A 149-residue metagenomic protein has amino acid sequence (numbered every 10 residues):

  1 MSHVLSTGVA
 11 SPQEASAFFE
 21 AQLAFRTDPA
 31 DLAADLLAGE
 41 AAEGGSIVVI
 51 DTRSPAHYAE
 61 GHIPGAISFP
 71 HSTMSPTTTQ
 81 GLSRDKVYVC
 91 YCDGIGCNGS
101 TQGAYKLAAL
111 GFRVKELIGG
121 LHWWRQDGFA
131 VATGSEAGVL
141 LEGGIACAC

Functional and structural regions predicted by a protein language model:
M1-V48, P55-E60, G134-C149: Flexible, polar/low-complexity N-terminal or interdomain linker segments that lie immediately upstream of folded
L32, D51, A66, L107: Terminal peptide-recognition signature
L36-G39, S75-R84: Short amphipathic alpha-helix with an adjacent loop that forms part of the alpha/beta core around
E43-V49, P64-G65, V87, R113: Short active-site oxyanion
Y58-P64, T79, W124: Short loop/helix-cap segments at secondary-structure boundaries that form the rim of catalytic
A66-T73, G111-L117: Short hydrophobic/aromatic-enriched beta-strand-loop microsegments
I67, R84-D85, V131-S135: Short, hinge-like loop/turn segments at secondary-structure boundaries
T79-R125: Catalytic cysteine-centered active loop of the rhodanese-like fold, especially the PTP/DSP P-loop
